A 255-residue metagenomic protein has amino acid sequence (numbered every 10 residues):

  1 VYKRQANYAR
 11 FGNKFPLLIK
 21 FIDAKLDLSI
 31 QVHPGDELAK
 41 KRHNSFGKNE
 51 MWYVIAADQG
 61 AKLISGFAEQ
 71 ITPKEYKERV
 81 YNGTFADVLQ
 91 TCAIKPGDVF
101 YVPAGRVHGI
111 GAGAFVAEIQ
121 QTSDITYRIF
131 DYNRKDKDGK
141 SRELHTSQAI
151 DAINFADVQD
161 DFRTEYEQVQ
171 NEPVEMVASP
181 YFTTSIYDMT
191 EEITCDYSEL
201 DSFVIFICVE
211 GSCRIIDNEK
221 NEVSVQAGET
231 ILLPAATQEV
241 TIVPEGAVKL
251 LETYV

Functional and structural regions predicted by a protein language model:
K3-P96, I110-S212, I216-N218, E222-S224 (+2 more regions): Active-site region of the double-stranded beta-helix
G97-F100, E239-P244: Noncatalytic modules at the cell exterior or secretory-pathway interfaces, chiefly beta-strand-rich lectin/adhesion
R106-G109, T237-V240: Short, charged beta-turn/beta-strand-edge "cap" motif at the junction between a beta-strand and an adjacent loop
V204, I231-L232: Active/binding-pocket-proximal capping segment
E229, A236-E239, G246-A247, V255: A short, acidic, flexible beta-alpha connecting loop/helix-capping segment that sits on the rim of active
